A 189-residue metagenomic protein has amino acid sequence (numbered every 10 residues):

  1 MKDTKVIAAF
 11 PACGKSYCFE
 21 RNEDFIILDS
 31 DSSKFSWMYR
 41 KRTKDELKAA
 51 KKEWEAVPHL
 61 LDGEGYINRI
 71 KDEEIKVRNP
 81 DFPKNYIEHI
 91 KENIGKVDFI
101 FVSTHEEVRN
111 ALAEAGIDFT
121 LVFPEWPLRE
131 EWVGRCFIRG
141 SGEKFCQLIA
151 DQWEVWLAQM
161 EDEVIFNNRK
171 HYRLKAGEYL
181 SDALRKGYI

Functional and structural regions predicted by a protein language model:
M1-K2, R21-E23, I87-F99, A113-G116 (+2 more regions): Flexible, charged surface loops at secondary-structure boundaries
D3-E23: Glycine-rich phosphate-binding P-loop
P11-G14, S32, S103-V108: Short, polar loop motifs at secondary-structure junctions
E20-N93, W132: Conserved substrate/cofactor phosphate-moiety recognition/catalytic segment in nucleotide-dependent phosphotransferases
F25-D29, F119-L121, R169-R173: Conserved beta-strand scaffold positions in the cores of enzyme catalytic domains, especially in NTP/NDP-utilizing
S32-K34, P58-I75, V108-D118, W153-E154 (+2 more regions): C-terminal regulatory/interaction module of P-loop NTP-utilizing enzymes
I100-T104, A115-R135: Conserved phosphate-donor/acceptor-positioning beta-strand/loop module used by diverse small-molecule
S141-Y188: Small-molecule kinase domains that catalyze NTP-dependent phosphoryl transfer to phosphate-bearing small molecules
